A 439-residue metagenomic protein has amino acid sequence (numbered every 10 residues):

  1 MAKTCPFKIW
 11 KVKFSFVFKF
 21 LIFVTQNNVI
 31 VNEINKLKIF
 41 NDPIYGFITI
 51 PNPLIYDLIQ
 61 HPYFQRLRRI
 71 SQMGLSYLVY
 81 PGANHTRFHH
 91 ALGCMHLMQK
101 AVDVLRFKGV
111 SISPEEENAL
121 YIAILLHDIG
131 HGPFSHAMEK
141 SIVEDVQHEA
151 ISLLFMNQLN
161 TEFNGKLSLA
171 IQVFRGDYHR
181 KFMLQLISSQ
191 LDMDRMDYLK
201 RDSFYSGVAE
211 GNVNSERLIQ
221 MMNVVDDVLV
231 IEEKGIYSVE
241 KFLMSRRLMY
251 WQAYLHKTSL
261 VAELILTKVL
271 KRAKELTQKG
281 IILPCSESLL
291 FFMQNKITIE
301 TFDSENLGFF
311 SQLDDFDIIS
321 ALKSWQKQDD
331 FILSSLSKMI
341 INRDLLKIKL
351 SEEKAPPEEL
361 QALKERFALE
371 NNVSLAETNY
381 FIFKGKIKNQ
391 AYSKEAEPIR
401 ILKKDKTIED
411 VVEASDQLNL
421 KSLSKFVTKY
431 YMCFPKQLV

Functional and structural regions predicted by a protein language model:
A2, W10, F18-A119, P133-E139 (+1 more regions): Histidine-centered, transition-metal-coordinating active-site segments
L120-I124: N-terminal accessory alpha/beta regions
L126, G130-H131: Short active-site segment of divalent metal-dependent hydrolases/proteases that encodes the spacing between
